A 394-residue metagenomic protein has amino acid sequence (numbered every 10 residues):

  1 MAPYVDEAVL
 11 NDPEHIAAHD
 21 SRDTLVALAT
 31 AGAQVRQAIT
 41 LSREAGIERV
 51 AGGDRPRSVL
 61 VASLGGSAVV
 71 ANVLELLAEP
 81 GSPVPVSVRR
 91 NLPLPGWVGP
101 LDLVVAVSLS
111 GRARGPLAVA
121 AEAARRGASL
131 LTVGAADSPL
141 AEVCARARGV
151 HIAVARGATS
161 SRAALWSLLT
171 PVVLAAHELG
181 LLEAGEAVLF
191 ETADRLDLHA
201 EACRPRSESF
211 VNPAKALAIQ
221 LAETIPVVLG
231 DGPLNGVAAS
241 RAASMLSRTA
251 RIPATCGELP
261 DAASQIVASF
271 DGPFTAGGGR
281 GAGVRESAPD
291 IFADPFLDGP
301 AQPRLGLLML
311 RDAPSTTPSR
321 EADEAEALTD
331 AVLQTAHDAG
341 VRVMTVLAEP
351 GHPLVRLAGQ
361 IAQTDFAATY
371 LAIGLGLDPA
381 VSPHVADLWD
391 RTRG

Functional and structural regions predicted by a protein language model:
M1-H19, D390-G394: Actinobacteria-biased recognition of intrinsically disordered, low-complexity terminal regions
A18-T30, Q37-R49, D54, H177-D298 (+1 more regions): Active-site phosphate/pyrophosphate-binding segments
D54-H199, D312, S319-D323, D330-H337: Glycine-rich phosphate-binding loops that contact phosphosugars or nucleotide phosphates
V104-G111, G115, G278-A313, A322-T329: A structural-propensity feature for long, helix-poor, extended segments
S138-R148, Q265-A268, L354-A358: Glycine-rich, charge-decorated loop segments at or immediately adjacent to ligand/cofactor-binding or catalytic sites
R304-T364: C-terminal hydrophobic structural anchor segments that stabilize assembly/packing rather than catalytic chemistry
P379-G394: Short, small/acidic-rich helices and loops at N termini and domain boundaries of DNA replication/processing enzymes
